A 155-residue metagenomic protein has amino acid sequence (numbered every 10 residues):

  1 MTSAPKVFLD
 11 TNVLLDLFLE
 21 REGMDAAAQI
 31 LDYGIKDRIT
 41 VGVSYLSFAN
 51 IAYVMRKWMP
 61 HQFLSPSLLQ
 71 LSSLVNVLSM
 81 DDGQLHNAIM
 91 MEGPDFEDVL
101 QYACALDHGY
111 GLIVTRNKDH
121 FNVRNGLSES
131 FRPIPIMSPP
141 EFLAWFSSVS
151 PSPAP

Functional and structural regions predicted by a protein language model:
M1-V43, R56-F63, S130-R132, P140-P155: Short, well-structured N-terminal submotif of metal-dependent ribonuclease cores
T2, N76-N122, P153-P155: Active-site neighborhoods of divalent-metal-dependent phosphate/nucleic-acid chemistry enzymes
A49-A52, I89: Amphipathic alpha-helical segments within well-ordered protein domains
V54, W58-N87: Helix-adjacent hinge/juxtasegments
S73, G109, S130-R132: Short, structured coil segments at secondary-structure junctions
V77-M80, P135-P139: Short acidic-hydrophobic, aromatic-tinged amphipathic segments that line or gate anion-handling sites
